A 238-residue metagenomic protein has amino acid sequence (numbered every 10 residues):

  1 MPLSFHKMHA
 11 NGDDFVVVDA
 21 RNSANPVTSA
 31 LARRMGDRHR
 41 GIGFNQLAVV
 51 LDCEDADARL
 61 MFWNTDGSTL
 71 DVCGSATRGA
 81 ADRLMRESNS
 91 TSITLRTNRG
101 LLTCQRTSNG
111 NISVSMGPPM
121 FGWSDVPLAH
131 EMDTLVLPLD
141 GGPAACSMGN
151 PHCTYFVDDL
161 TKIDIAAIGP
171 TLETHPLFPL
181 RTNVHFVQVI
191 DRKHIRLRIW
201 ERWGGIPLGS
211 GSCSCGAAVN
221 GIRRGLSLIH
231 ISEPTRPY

Functional and structural regions predicted by a protein language model:
M1-A20, A145-C146: N-terminal, positively charged, Ser/Thr/Ala/Gly-biased leader segments that form transit/presequence-like amphipathic
G12, G74, V114, G149 (+2 more regions): Residue-level signal for inorganic ion chemistry
A24-R40, H130-D191: Conserved phosphate/ATP/ADP-binding segment of small-molecule kinases
T28-L31, G36-D71, A76, A80 (+1 more regions): Anion-binding (especially nucleotide phosphate/pyrophosphate-binding) glycine-rich loop and adjoining beta-alpha core
C73-N89, C215-S227: DPxDG-like acidic metal-binding loop motif
N89, R96-V157, T161-K162, S232: ATP-dependent small-molecule kinase catalytic core of the GHMP/sugar-kinase superfamily and closely related
Q188-S227: Catalytic-pocket segment enriched in acidic/His residues
I229-Y238: Single conserved hydrophobic/aromatic residue that forms the stacking wall/gate of nucleotide- or nucleobase-binding
